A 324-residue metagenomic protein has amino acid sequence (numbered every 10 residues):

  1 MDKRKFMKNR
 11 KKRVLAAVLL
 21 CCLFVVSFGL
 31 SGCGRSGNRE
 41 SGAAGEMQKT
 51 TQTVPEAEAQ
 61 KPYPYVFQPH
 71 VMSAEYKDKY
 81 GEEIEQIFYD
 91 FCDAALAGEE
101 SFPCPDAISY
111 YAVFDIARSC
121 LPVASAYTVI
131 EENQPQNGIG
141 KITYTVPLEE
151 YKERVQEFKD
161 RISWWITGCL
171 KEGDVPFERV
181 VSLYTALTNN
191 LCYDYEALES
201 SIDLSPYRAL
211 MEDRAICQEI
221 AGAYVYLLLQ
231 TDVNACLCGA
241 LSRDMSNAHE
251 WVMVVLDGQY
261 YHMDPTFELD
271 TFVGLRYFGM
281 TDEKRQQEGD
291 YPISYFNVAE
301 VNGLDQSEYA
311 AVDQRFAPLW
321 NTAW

Functional and structural regions predicted by a protein language model:
D2-R4, R10-K11, V26-V175, G289-W324: N-terminal accessory/pre-domain segments preceding catalytic cores
K12-L20: Sec-dependent signal peptide recognition, specifically the positively charged N-region followed immediately by
L19-F28, L228: Hydrophobic core
P122, T167-K171, T185-Y193, V225 (+2 more regions): Sec-exported extracytoplasmic/periplasmic mature domains
K152-A209: Secondary-structure boundary elements
E196-E199, D203, R214, A235-S246: Catalytic cysteine-centered active-site loop
E219-G289: Hydrophobic/aromatic-rich core segments of domains that either
